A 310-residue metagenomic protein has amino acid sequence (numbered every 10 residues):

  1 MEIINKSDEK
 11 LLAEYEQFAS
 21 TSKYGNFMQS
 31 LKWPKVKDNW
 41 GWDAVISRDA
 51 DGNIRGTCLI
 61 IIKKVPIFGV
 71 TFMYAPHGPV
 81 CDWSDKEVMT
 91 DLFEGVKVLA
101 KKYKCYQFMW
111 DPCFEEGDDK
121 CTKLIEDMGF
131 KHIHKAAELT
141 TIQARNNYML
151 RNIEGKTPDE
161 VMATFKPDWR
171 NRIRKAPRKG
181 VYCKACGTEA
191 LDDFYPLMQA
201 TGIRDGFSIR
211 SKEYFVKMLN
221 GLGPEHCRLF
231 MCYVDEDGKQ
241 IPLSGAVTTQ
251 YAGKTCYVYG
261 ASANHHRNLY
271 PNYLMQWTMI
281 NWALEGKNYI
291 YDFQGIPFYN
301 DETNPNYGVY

Functional and structural regions predicted by a protein language model:
I3-D51, R55-G69, P112-G117, M128-N268: A conserved beta-strand-loop-helix scaffold within acyl/acetyltransferase catalytic domains
F68-T140, A252-Y310: Acyl-donor binding region in acyl/amide transferases
